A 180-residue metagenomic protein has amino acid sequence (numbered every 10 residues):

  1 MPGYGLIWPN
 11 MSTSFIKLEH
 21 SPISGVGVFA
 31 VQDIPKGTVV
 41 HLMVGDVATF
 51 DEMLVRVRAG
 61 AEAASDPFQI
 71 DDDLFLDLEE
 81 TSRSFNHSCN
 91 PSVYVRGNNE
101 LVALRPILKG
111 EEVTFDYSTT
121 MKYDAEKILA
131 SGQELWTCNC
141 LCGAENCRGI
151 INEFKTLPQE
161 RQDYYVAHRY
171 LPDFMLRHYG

Functional and structural regions predicted by a protein language model:
P2-G180: Conserved catalytic SET/PR domain of SAM-dependent protein methyltransferases, capturing the structural core that binds
